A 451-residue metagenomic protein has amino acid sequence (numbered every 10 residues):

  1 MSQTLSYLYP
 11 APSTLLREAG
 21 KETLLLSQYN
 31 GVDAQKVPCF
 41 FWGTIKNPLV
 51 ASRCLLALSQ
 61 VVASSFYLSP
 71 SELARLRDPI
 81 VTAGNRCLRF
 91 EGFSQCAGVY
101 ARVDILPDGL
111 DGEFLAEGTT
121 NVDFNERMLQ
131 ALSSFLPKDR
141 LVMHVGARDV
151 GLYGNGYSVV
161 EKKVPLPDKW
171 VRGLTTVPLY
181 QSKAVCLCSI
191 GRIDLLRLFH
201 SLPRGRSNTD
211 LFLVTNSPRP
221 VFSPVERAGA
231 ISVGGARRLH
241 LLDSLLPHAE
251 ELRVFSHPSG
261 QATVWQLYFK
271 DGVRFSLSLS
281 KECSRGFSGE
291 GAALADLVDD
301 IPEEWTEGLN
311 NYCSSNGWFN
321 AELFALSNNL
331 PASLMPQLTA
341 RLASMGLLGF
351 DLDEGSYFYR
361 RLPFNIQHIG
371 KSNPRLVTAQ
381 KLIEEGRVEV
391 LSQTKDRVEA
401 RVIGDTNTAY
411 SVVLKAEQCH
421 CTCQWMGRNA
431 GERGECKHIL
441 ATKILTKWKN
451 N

Functional and structural regions predicted by a protein language model:
M1-N451: Long, low-complexity, compositionally biased intrinsically disordered regions
